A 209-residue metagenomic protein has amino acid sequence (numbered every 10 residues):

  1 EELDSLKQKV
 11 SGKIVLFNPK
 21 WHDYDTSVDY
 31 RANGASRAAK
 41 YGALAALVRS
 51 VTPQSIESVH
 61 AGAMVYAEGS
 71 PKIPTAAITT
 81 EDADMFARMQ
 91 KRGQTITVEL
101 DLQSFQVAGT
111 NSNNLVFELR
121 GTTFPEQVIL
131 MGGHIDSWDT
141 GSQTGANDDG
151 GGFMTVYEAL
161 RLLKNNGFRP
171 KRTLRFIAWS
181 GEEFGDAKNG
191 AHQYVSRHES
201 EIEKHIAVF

Functional and structural regions predicted by a protein language model:
E1-K7, M64-G145, E158-R161, N165-F168 (+1 more regions): Soluble metallo-hydrolase cores and metallopeptidase-like ectodomains found primarily in the secretory/periplasmic
E1-P74, T144: Extracellular/luminal Protease-associated
K13-N18, L44-R49, T75-I78, L115-E118 (+3 more regions): Structural recognition of the beta-strand scaffold that forms the well-ordered cores of secreted hydrolase catalytic
P19-W21, S50-T52, Q90, I135 (+1 more regions): A mature extracytoplasmic/lumenal domain signature
H22-D23, Y30-N33, R37, N111-N114 (+1 more regions): Acidic/histidine-rich catalytic neighborhood of metal-dependent amide-processing enzymes
G34, P53-G62, M89-Q94, F117-E118 (+1 more regions): Noncatalytic linker/hinge segments flanking ATPase motor cores
S50-S55, T123, I202-I206: Short, functional N-terminal and low-complexity linear motifs
P53, D82, E183: Residue-level detector of flexible, active-site-proximal loop/helix-junction positions within diverse enzyme catalytic
